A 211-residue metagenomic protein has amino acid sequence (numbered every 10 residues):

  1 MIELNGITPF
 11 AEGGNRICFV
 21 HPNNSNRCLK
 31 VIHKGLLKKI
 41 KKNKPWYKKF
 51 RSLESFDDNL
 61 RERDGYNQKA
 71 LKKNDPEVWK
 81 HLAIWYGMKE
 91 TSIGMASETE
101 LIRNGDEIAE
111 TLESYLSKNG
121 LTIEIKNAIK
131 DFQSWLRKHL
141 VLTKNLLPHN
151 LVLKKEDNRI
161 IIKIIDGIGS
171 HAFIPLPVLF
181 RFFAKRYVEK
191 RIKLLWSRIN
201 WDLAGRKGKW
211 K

Functional and structural regions predicted by a protein language model:
M1-P9: Conserved N-terminal boundary motif of the eukaryotic protein kinase catalytic domain
G14-K69: ATP-binding glycine-rich loop module of kinase domains
V20-N24, L101, K154: Active-site beta-strand termini and strand-to-loop segments that position acidic
N24, G94-M95, I160: Conserved catalytic motifs of the protein kinase core domain
C28-K34, E100, D166-I168: Active-site ExK catalytic segment of metal-dependent nucleases
K48-S52, Y115-K130, S134-K144, L153-K211: C-lobe/activation-segment region of protein kinase-like
N74-I125: Conserved structural core of kinase catalytic domains
H81-M88, V141-K155: A short glycine-rich, hydrophobically flanked beta-strand micro-motif that places a catalytic Asp/Glu for divalent metal
